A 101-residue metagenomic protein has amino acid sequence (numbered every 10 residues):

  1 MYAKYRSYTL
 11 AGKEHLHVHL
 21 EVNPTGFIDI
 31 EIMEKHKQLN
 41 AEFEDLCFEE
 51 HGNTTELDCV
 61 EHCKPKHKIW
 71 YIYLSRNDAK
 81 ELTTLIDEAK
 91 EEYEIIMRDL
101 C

Functional and structural regions predicted by a protein language model:
M1-C101: Positively charged, low-complexity terminal tracts and the immediately adjacent first secondary-structure elements
